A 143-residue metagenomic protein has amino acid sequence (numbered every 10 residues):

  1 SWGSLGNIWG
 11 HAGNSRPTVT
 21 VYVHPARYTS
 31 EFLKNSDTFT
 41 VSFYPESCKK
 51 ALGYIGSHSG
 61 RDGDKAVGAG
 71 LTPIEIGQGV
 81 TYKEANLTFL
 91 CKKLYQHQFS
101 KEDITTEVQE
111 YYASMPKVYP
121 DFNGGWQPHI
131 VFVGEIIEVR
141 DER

Functional and structural regions predicted by a protein language model:
S1-R143: Basic, polyanion-binding surface patches
